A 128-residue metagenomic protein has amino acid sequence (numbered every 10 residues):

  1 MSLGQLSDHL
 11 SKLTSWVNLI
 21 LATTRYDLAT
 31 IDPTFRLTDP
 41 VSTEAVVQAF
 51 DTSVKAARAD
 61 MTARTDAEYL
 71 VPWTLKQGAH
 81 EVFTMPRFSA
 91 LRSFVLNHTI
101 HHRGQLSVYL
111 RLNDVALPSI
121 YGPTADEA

Functional and structural regions predicted by a protein language model:
M1-T34, L75-A128: Short, contiguous alpha-helical
S15, K55, A59, D66-Y69 (+2 more regions): Generic structural signal for secondary-structure transition and capping sites
L19, T24-R64: Helix-adjacent hinge/juxtasegments
E44-A45, D51, E68, E81 (+1 more regions): Glutamate identity and glutamate-enriched acidic tracts
A63-G78: Acidic catalytic patch
